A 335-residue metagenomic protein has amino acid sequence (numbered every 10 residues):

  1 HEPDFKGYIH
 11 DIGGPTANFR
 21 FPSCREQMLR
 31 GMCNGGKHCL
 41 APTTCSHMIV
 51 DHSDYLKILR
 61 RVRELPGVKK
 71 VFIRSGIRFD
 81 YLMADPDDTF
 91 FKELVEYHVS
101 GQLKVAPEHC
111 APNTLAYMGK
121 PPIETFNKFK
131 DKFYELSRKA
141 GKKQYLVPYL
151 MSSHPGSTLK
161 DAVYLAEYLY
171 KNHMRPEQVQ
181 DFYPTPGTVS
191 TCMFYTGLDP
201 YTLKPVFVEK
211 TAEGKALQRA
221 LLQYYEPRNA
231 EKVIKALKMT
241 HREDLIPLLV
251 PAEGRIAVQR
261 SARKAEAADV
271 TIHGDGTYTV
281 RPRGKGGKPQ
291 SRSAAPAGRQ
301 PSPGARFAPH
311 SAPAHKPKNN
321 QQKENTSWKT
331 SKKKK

Functional and structural regions predicted by a protein language model:
H1-V147, M151-P155: Conserved SAM/AdoMet-binding glycine-rich loop
S23-S53, A116-E124, Y168-Y170, M174-P176 (+1 more regions): Radical SAM enzyme [4Fe-4S]-AdoMet core and its adjacent flexible, acidic and glycine-rich loops/tails across
L29-M32, T240, P247, E266 (+2 more regions): Intrinsic-disorder signal
I58, K210, G214-I234, M239 (+4 more regions): C-terminal accessory/binding modules appended to enzymatic or scaffolding proteins
R63, V95, Y170, L222-E226 (+1 more regions): Ankyrin-repeat helical core positions
T89-F90, H154-K171: Catalytic cores of alpha/beta
K160, R175-P176, D181-R263: C-terminal accessory regions of radical SAM enzymes
S261-E266, V270-K335: Intrinsically disordered, Lys/Arg-rich low-complexity segments
